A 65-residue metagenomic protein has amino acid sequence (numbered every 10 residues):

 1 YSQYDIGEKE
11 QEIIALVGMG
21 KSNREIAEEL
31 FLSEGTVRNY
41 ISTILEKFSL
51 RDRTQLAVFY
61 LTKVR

Functional and structural regions predicted by a protein language model:
Y1-G35: Helix-turn-helix DNA-binding segment
A15, N39, V58: DNA-binding alpha-helical recognition surfaces that contact promoter or target DNA
M19, T43-E46: Short basic/hydrophobic patches in alpha-helices and adjacent helix-turn junctions that form amphipathic surface motifs
N23, I41, R53: Helix-turn-helix DNA-binding elements, focusing on the entry/boundary residues of the two helices that contact DNA
E29, Y40-T43: Residues within the DNA-recognition helix of helix-turn-helix
L45-R65: Basic, Lys/Arg-enriched C-terminal extension of HTH/homeodomain DNA-binding domains
